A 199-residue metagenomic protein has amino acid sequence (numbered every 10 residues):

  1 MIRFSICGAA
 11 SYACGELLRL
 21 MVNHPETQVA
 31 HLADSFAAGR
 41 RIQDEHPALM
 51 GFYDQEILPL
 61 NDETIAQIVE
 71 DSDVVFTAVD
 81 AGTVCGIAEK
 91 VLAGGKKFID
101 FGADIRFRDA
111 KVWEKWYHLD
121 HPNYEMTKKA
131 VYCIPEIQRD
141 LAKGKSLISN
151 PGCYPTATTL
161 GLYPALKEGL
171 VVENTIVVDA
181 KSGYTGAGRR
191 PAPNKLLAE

Functional and structural regions predicted by a protein language model:
M1-E199: N-terminal Rossmann-like NAD(P) cofactor-binding subdomain of oxidoreductases, focused on the glycine-rich
